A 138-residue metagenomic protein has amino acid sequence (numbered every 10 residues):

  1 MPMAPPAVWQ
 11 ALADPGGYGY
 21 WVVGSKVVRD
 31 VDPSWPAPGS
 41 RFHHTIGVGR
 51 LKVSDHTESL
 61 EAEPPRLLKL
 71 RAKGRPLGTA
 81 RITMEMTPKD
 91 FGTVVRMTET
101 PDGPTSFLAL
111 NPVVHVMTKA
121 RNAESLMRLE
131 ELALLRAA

Functional and structural regions predicted by a protein language model:
M1-A37, A138: Hydrophobic ligand-binding cavity/cleft-lining segments
P5-P6, P33-A37, L60-P65, E85-V94 (+1 more regions): A short, structured loop/turn motif at beta-sheet edges
S40-G47, L68-R75: Short beta-strand segments that buttress and anchor functional surface loops
G47-V53, G103-S106: Short, cysteine-centered beta-strand-loop-beta hairpins and adjacent loop/turn segments enriched in charged/polar
R71-E124: Beta-strand/loop substructures that line and gate deep hydrophobic ligand-binding cavities in soluble
T118, N122, L126, E130-A137: Short amphipathic alpha-helical signal-transduction/dimerization elements
